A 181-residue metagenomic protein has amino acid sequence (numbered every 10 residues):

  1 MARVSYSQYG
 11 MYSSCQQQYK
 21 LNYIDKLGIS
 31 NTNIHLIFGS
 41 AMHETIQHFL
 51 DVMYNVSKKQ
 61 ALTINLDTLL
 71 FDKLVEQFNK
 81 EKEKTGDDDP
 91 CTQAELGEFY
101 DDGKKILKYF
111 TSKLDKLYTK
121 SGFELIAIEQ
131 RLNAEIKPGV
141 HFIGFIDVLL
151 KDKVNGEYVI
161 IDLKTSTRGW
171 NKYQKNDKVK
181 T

Functional and structural regions predicted by a protein language model:
M1, Q16-I29, E81-P90, I160 (+1 more regions): Short amphipathic alpha-helical segments and their helix-coil junctions
M1-S14, V140-K151: An acidic intrinsically disordered interaction segment
V4, I34-I37, E95, V140: Generic detector of ordered secondary-structure context
Y9-G10, S14-Y54, Y100, K104 (+2 more regions): Nuclease catalytic cores
D25, L50-Y54, D115, L150 (+1 more regions): Hydrophobic/aromatic-lined pockets within catalytic cores
G28-L36, Q93, N171-K178: Short, charged/polar micro-motifs that form catalytic or ligand-binding hotspots
T45-I128, E135: A non-catalytic, helix-rich entry segment at domain boundaries
F123-T181: Mg2+/Mn2+-dependent nuclease catalytic core
